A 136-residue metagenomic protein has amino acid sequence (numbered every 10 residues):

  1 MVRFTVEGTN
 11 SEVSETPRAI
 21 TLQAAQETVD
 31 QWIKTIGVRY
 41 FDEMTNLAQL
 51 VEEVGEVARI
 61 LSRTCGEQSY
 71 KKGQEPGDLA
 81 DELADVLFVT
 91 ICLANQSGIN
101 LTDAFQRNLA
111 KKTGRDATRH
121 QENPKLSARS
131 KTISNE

Functional and structural regions predicted by a protein language model:
V2-L83, L87-E136: Flexible "arm" and connector segments at domain edges
